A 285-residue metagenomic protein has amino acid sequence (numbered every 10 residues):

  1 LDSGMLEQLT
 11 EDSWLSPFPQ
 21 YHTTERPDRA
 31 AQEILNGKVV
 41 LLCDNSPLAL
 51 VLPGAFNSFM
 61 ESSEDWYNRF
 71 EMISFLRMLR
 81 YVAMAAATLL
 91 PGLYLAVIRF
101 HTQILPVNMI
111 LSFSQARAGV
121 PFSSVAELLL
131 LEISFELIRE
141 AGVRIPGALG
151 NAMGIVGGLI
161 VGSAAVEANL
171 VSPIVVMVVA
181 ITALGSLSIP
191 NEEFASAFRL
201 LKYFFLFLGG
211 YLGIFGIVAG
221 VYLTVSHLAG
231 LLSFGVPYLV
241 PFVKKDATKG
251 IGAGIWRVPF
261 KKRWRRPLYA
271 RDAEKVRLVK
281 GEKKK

Functional and structural regions predicted by a protein language model:
L1-E127, F234-K262, A270-K280: Cytosolic regulatory modules rich in charged/polar residues
A86-T102, R117-E193, A197-F198, Y203-G209 (+1 more regions): Transmembrane alpha-helix detector for multi-pass membrane proteins
V175, A180-K285: Hydrophobic alpha-helical transmembrane segments of membrane transport and translocation systems, primarily multi-pass
